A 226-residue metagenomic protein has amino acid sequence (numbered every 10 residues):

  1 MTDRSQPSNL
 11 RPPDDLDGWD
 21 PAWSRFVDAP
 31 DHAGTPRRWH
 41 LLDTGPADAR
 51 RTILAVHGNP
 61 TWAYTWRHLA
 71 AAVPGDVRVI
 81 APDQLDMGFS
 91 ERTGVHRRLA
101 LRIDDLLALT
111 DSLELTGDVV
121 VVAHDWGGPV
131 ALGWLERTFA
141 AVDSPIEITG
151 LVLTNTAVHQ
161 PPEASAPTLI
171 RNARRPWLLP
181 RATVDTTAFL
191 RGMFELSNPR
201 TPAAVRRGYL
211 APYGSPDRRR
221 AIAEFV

Functional and structural regions predicted by a protein language model:
M1-F26: An N-terminal hydrophobic leader/cap segment in hydrolases
D20-W23, V27-R37, L42, A81-A123 (+2 more regions): Active-site loop/oxyanion-hole signature of alpha/beta-hydrolase fold enzymes
L42-F89: Conserved HGGG/HGGXW glycine-rich cap/lid loop of the alpha/beta-hydrolase fold
T65-R67, S90-H96, P162-S165: Conserved catalytic-core motifs of eukaryotic protein kinase domains, centered on the activation segment
D83, T154-N155, P212: Alpha/beta-hydrolase-fold catalytic nucleophile elbow
G117-S165: Conserved hydrolase catalytic core segment
A157, P162-T183: A catalytic-pocket lid/entrance helix-loop region that shapes and gates access to the active site across common
P161-A164, T183-V226: Conserved alpha/beta-hydrolase catalytic His-Asp/Glu region
